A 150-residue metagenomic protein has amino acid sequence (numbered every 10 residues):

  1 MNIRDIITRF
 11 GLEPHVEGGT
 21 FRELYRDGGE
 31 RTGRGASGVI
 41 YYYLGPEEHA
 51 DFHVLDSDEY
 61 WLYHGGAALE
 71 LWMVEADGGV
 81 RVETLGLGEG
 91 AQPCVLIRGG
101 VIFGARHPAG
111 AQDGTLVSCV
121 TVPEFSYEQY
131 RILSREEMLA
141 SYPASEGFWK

Functional and structural regions predicted by a protein language model:
M1-L96, G104, G110-D113, C119 (+2 more regions): Non-catalytic, conserved peripheral segments adjacent to functional cores
